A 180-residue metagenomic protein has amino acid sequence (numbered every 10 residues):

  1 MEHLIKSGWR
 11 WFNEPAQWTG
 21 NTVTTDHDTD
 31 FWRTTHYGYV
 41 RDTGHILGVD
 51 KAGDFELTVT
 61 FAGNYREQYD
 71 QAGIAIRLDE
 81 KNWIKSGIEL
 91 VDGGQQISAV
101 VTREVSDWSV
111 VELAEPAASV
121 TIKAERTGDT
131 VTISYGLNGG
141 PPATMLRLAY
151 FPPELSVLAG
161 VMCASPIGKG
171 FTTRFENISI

Functional and structural regions predicted by a protein language model:
M1-I180: Extracellular glycan-recognition regions
